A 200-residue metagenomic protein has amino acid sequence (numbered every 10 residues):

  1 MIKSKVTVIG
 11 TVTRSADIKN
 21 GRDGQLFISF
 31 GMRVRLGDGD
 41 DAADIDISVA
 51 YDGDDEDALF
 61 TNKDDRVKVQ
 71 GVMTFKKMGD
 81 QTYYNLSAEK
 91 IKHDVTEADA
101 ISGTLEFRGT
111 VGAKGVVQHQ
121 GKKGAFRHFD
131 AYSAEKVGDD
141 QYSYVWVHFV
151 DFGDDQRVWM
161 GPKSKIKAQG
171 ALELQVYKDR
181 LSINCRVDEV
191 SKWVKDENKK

Functional and structural regions predicted by a protein language model:
M1-K200: Single-stranded nucleic acid-binding surfaces, predominantly the OB-fold ssDNA-binding core
